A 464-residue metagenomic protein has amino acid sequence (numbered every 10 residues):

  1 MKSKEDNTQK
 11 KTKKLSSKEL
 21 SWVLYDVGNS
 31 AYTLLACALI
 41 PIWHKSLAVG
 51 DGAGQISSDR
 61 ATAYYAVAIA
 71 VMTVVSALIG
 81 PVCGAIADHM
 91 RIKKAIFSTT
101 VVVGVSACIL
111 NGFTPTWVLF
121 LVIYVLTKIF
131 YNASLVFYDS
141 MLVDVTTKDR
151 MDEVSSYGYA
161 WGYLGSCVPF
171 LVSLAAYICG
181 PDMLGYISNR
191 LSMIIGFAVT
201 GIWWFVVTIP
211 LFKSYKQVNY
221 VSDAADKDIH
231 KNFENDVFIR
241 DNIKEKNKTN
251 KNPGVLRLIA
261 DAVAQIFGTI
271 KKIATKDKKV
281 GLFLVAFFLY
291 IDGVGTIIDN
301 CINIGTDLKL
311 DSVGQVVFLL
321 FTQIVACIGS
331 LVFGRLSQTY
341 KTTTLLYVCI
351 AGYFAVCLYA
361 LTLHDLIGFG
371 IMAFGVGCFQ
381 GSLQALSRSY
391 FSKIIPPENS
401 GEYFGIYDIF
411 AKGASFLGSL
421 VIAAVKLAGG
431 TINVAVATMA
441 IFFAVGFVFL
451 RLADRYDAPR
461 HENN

Functional and structural regions predicted by a protein language model:
D6-E19, Q217-L284: Juxtamembrane intracellular "pre-TM" segments in multi-pass secondary transporters
K13-T73, K279-F318: Helix-loop boundary and gating motifs at the non-cytosolic
I56-D59, Y177-I202, A424-F443: A membrane-interface helix-boundary motif in multi-pass transporters
L78-R91, I328-K341, K426: Helix-to-loop junctions at the C-terminal end of transmembrane segments in multipass secondary transporters
A95-I109, T344-Y359: Structural signature of the two symmetry-related core transmembrane helices
G112-Y124, L361-M372: Helix-loop junctions at membrane interfaces in 12-TM secondary transporters
S155-Y177, D408-G418: Glycine-rich segments within core transmembrane alpha-helices of 12-TM secondary carriers
W203-S214, A437-N464: Multi-pass alpha-helical transporter architecture, strongest for 12-TM Major Facilitator/SLC carriers used
